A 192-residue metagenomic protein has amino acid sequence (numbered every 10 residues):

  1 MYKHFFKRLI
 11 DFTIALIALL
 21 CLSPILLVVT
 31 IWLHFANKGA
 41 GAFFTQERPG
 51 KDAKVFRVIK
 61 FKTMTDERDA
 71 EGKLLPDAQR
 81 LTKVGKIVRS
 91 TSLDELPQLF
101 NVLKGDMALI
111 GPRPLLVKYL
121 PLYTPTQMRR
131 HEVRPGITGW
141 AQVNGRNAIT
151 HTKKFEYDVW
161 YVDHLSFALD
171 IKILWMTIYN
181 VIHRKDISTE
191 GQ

Functional and structural regions predicted by a protein language model:
M1-D66, I173-Q192: A hydrophobic, helix-centered structural microdomain
Y2, F12, E132-Q192: C-terminal terminal-structure detector
H4, L75-Q79, V162: Residues at secondary-structure transition points
F5-R8, C21, R80, S92-Q98 (+1 more regions): An acidic site on a long C-lobe helix of protein kinase domains
A15, F44, T82-K86, K118 (+1 more regions): Positions in alpha-helical segments
V29, F43-F44, K73, I110-P112 (+3 more regions): Short, hydrophobic secondary-structure boundary micro-motifs
G41-R80, T138-E156: Short, glycine-rich, amphipathic interfacial segments at transmembrane boundaries or analogous
D77-V133, L174-T177, V181: A short, structured surface patch at a secondary-structure boundary
